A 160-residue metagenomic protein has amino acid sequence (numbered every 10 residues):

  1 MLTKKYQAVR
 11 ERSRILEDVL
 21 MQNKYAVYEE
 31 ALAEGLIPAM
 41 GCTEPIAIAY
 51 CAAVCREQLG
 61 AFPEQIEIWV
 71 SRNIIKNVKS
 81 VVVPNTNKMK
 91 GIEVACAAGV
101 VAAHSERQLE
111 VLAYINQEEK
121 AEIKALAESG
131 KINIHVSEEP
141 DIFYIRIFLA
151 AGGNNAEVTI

Functional and structural regions predicted by a protein language model:
L2-I160: Generic N-terminal targeting/processing segments that precede catalytic cores or assembly contacts
